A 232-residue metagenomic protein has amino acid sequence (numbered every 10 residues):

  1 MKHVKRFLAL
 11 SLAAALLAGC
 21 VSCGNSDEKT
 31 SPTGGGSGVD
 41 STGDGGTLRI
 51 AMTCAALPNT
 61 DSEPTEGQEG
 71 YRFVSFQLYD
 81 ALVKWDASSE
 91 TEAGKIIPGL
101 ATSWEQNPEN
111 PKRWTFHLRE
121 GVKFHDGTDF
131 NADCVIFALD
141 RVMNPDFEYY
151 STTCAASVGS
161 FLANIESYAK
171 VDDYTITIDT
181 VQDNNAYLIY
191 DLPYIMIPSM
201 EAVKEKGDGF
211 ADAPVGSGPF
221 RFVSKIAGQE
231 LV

Functional and structural regions predicted by a protein language model:
M1-L48, R141, S160, S167 (+1 more regions): Short, low-complexity disordered leader/linker segments with a strong preference for bacterial N-terminal type II
G43-T47, Q77, G99-A101, E109-P111 (+4 more regions): Extracytoplasmic
D44-A55, R113-F116, V135-A138, I176-I178 (+2 more regions): Short, well-ordered beta-strand elements
A51-E109, A213-S217: N-terminal lobe/hinge region of extracytoplasmic solute-binding protein
F73-Q77, A81, K95, G99 (+3 more regions): Extracytoplasmic/secreted proteins, especially bacterial periplasmic and envelope-associated proteins
D86-T91, L192-V232: Gly/Pro-rich hinge or "lid" segments in bacterial periplasmic/extracellular proteins
T102-E148: Aromatic- and charge-enriched surface segment that lines or borders ligand/interaction sites
H117, I136, A155-A202, V223-I226: Surface-exposed binding/hinge segments that line and control ligand-binding clefts or catalytic entry sites
